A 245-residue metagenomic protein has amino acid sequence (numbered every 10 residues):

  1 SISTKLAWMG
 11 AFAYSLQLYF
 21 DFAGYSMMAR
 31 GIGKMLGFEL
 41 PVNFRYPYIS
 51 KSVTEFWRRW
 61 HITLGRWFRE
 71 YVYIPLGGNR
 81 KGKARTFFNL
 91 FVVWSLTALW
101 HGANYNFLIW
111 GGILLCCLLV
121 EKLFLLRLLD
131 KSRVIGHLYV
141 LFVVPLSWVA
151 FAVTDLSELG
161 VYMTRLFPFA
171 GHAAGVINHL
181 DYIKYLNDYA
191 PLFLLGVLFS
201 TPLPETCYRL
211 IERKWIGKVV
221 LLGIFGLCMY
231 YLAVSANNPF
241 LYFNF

Functional and structural regions predicted by a protein language model:
S1-N244: Membrane-embedded transmembrane alpha-helical bundles that form the catalytic cores of multi-pass lipid-modifying
